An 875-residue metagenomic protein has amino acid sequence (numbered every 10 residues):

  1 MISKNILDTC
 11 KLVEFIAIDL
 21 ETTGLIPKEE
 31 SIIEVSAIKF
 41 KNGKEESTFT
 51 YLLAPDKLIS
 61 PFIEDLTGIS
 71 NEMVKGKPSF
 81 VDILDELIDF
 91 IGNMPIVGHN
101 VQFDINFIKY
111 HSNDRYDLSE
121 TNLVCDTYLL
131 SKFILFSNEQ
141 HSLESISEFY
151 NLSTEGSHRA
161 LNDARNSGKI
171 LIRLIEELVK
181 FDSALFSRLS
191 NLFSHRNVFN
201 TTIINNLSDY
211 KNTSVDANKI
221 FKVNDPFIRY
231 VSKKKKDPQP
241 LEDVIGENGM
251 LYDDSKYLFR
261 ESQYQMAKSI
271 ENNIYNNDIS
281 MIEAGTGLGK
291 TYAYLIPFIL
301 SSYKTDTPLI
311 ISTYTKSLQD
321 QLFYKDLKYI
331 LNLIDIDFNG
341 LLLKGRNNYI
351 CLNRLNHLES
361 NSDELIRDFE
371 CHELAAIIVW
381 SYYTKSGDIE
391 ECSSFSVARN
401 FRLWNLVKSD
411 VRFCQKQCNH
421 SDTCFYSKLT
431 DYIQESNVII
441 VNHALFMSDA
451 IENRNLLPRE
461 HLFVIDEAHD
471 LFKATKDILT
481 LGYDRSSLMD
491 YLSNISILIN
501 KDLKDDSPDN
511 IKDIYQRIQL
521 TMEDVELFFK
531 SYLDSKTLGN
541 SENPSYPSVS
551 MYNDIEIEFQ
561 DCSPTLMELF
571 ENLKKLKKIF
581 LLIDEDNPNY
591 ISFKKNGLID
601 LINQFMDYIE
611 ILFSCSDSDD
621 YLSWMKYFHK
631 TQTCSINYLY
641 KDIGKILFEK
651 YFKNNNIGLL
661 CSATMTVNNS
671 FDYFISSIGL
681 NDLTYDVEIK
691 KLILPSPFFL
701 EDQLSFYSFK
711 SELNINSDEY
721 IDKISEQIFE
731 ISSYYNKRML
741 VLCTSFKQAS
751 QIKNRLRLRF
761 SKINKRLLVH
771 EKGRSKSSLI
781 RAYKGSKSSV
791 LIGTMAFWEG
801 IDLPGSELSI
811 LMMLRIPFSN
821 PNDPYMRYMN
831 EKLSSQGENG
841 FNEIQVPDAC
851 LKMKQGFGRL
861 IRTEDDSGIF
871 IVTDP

Functional and structural regions predicted by a protein language model:
M1-L123, F136-H158: Conserved non-catalytic scaffold segment of RNase H-like nuclease domains
M1-L7, I172-V244, P875: Acidic two-metal-ion nuclease catalytic site recognized across multiple nuclease folds, prominently DnaQ/RNase D-T
G92-S112, K132-I204, F870-V872: Acidic, Mg2+-coordinating catalytic module of metal-dependent nucleases/exonucleases that use a two-metal-ion mechanism
V223-F227, P238-G249, T307-P308, S312-N437 (+3 more regions): A substrate-engagement module of RecA-like helicase motors
K235-I282: Conserved pre-motif I regulatory segment
Y294, L300, D320, K325 (+4 more regions): Signature of the SF2 helicase/ATPase Hel1-core->accessory helical subdomain module
N405-N437, M447-R454, L576-K710, E719 (+4 more regions): A contiguous, basic/glycine-rich beta-loop/short-helix subdomain that forms a polymer-engagement track
F709-E719, E771-D874: Conserved RecA-like P-loop NTPase helicase motor core
